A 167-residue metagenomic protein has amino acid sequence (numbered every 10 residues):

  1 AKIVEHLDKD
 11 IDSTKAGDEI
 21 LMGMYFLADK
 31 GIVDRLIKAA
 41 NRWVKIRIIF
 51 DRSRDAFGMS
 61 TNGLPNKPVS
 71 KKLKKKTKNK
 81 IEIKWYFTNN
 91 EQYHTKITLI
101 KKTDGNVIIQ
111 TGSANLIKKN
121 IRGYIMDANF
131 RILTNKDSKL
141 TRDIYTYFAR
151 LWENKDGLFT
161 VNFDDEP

Functional and structural regions predicted by a protein language model:
A1-L7: Active-site cores of enzymes that catalyze phosphoryl transfer or operate on phosphate-rich substrates
D10: Short, flexible, glycine/charge-rich loop motifs used to bind or transfer phosphoryl groups or to couple energy/partner
S13-E19, F26-P167: PLD/PLD-like phosphodiesterase catalytic module centered on the HKD motif
